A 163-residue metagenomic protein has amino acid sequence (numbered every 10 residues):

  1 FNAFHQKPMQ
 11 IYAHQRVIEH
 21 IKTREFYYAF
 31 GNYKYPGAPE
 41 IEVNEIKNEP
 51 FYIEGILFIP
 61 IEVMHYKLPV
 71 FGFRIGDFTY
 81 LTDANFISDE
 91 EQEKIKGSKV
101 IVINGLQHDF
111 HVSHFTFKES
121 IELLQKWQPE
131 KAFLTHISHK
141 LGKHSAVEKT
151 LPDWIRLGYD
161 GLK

Functional and structural regions predicted by a protein language model:
F1-L81, E90, V147-K163: Binuclear metal-dependent hydrolase catalytic cores
P60-I61, L81-D83, I103, L134-T135: Thr-Gly-centered strand-to-loop micro-motif
S88-K163: Binuclear metal-ion centers of metallo-dependent hydrolases, dominated by the metallo-beta-lactamase
